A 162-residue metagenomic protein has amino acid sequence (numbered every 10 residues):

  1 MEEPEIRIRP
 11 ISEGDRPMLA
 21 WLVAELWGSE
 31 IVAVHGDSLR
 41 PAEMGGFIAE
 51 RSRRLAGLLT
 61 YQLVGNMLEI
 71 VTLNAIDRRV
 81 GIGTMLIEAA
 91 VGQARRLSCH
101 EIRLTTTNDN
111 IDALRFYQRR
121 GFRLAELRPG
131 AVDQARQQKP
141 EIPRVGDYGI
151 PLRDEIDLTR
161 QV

Functional and structural regions predicted by a protein language model:
M1-E3, G149-V162: Glyoxalase I/VOC metalloenzyme domain signal
E5-R7: Extreme N-terminal starter segment of soluble prokaryotic enzymes
P10-R78, T84-E88, R153, Q161: Acetyl-CoA-dependent GNAT
V34-G36, E141-G149: Short, P/G- and charge-enriched loop/turn segments at secondary-structure junctions
A75, L104-A113, P129-R136: Conserved beta-strand-loop-alpha-helix junction that forms the acyl-donor binding cleft
V80-G92, R115-R119: Conserved acetyl-CoA-binding loop-helix of GNAT-fold acetyltransferases
A94-T106: Conserved GNAT acetyl-CoA-binding A-motif
Q118-D133: Short, hydrophobic/π-rich interface segment
